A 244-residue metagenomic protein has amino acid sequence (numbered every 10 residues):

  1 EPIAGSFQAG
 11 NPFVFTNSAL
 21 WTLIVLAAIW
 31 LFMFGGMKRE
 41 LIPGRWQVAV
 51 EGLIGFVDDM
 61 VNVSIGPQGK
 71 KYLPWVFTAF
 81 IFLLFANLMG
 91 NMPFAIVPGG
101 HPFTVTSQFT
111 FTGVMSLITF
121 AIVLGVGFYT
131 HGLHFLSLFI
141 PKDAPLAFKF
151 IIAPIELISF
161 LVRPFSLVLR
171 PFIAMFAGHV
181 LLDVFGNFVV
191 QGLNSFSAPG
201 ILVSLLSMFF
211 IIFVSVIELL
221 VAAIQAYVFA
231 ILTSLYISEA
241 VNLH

Functional and structural regions predicted by a protein language model:
E1-H244: Selective transmembrane helix interface/packing segments
